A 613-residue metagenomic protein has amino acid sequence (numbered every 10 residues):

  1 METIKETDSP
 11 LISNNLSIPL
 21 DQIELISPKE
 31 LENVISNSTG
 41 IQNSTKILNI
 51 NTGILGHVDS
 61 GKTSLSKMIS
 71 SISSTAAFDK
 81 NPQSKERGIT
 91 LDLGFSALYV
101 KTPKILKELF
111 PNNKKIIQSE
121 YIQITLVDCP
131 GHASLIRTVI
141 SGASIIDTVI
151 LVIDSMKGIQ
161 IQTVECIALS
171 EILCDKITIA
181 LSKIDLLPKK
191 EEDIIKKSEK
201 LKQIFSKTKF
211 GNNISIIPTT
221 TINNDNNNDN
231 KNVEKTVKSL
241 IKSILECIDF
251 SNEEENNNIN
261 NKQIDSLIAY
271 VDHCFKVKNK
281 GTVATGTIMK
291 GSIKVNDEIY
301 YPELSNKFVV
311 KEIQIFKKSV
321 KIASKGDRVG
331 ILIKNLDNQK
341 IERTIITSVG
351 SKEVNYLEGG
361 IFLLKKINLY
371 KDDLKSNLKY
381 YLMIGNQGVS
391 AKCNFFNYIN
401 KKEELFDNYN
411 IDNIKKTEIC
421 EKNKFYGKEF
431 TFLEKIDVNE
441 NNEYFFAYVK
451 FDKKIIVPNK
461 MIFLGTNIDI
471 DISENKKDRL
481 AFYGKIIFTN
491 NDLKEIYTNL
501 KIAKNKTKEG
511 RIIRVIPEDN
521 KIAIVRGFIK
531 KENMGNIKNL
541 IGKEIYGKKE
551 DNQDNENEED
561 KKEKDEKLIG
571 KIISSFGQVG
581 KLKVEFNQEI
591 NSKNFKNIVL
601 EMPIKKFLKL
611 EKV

Functional and structural regions predicted by a protein language model:
D8-S134: P-loop NTPase switch module centered on the Walker A-proximal segment
I23-L25, E30-I35, N43-S44, G56 (+2 more regions): Conserved catalytic-core segments of large NTP-driven translation/proteostasis enzymes
N43-K46, L55-H57, N81-I89, L98 (+11 more regions): Replace "in large, NTP-powered and nucleic-acid-processing enzymes" with "in large, NTP-powered factors and other
I54, L186-K189, Q339-V613: C-terminal effector modules of nucleic-acid-centric enzymes and ribosome-associated factors
D59, L65, G88, D128 (+8 more regions): Residue-level signature of catalytic and energy-coupling elements of molecular machines, predominantly ATP/GTP-dependent
E86, H132-A133, M156-I159, K183-P188 (+3 more regions): Conserved nucleotide-binding/hydrolysis micro-motifs of P-loop NTPases
T90, T148, I293, E298 (+5 more regions): Residue-level marker of beta-strand positions
I122-I124, C129-L135, S144-I167, L173-I195: Conserved Switch II/interswitch segment of TRAFAC-class P-loop GTPases
